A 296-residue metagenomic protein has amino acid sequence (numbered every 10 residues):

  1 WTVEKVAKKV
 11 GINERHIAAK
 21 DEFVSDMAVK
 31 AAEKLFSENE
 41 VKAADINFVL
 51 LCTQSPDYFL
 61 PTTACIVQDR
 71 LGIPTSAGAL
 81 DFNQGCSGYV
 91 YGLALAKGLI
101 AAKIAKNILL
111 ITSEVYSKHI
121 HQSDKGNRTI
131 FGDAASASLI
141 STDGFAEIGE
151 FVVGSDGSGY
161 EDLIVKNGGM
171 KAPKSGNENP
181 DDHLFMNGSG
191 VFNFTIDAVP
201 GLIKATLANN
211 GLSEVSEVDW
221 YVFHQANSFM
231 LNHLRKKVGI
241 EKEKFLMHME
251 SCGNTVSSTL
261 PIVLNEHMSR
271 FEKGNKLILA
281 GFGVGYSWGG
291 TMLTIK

Functional and structural regions predicted by a protein language model:
W1-K20, D124-N193, D197, G201 (+1 more regions): Condensing-enzyme catalytic core mediating Claisen C-C bond formation in acyl metabolism
W1-K8, F59-G72, L110-Y116, M170-N177 (+1 more regions): Acidic-glycine-rich active-site phosphate/pyrophosphate-binding loop
S25, V29-A32, S55-P56, D69 (+6 more regions): Claisen-condensing/thiolase-fold acyl-transfer catalytic domains that form or cleave C-C bonds in fatty acid
E38, K42-I73: Anion-binding (especially nucleotide phosphate/pyrophosphate-binding) glycine-rich loop and adjoining beta-alpha core
C52, N83, I108-E114, I140 (+2 more regions): Short beta-strand segments
L60-T62, I120-D124, W288-M292: Short acidic, glycine/serine/threonine-rich loops at helix termini
A101-A134: Flexible, glycine-rich active-site loops centered on histidine and acidic residues that chelate a metal or position
